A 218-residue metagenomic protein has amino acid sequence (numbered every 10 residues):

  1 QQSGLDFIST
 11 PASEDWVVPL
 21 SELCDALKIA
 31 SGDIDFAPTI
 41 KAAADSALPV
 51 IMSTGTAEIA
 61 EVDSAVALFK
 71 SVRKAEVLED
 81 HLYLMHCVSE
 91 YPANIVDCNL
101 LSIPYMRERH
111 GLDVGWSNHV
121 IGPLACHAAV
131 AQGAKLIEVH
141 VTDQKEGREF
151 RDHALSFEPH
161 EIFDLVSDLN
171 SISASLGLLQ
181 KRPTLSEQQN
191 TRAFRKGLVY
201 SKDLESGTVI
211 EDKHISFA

Functional and structural regions predicted by a protein language model:
Q1-A218: Catalytic cores and adjacent flexible loops of soluble metabolic enzymes that perform enolate/carbanion chemistry on
